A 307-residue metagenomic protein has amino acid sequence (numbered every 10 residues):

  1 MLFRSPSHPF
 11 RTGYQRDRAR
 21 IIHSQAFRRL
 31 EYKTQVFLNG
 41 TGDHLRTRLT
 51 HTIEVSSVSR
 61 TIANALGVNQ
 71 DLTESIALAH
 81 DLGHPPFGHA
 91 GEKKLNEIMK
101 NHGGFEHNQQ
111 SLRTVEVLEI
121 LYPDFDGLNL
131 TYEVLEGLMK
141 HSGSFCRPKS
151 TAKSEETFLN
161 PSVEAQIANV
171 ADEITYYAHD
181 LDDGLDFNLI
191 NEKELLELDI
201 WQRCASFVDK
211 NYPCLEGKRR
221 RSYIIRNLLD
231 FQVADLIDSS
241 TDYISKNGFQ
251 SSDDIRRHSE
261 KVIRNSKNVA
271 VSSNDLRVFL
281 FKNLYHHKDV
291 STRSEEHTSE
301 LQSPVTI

Functional and structural regions predicted by a protein language model:
F3-T52, S56-I62, N69-Q70, N108-E295 (+1 more regions): Histidine-centered, transition-metal-coordinating active-site segments
I62-A63, L95: Broad structural signal for hydrophobic residues in well-ordered alpha-helices, predominantly aliphatic
L66, Q70-E92, S111, D172: His-Asp-centered metal-binding catalytic motifs of divalent-metal-dependent phosphohydrolases/nucleases
E92-I98: Basic, amphipathic juxtamembrane/active-site segments that coordinate anionic phosphate or diphosphate groups
K100-H102: Aromatic/His-enriched, Gly/Pro-containing loop or helix-boundary segments that lie immediately adjacent to catalytic
S303-I307: Hydrophobic alpha-helical segments, chiefly the membrane-spanning helices and signal/signal-anchor peptides
